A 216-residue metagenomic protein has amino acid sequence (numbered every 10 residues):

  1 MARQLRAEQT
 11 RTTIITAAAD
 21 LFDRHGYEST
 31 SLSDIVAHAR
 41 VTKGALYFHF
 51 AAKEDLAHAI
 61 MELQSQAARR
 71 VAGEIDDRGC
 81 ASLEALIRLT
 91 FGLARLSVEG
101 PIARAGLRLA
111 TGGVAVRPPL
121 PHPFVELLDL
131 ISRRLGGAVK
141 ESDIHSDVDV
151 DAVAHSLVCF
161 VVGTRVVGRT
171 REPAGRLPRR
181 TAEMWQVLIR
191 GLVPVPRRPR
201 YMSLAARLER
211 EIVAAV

Functional and structural regions predicted by a protein language model:
M1-H25, S29-V41, E54-H58, A67: Basic, helix-initiating cap at the start of DNA-binding domains
D23, Y47-A51, L63: Base-recognition residues in the alpha-helical recognition helix of bacterial helix-turn-helix
E28, I144-H145: Conserved hydrophobic residue
G44: Key DNA-contact positions within bacterial/archaeal DNA-binding proteins
A59, Q66, R70-E99, A103 (+2 more regions): Hydrophobic alpha-helical connector segments
F91-I144: Short secondary-structure transition hinges
G92-A94, S146-V167, R176-G191, A206-R210: Hydrophobic alpha-helical segments that form the core of small-molecule binding pockets and/or dimer interfaces
V125-D129, R133-E141, R171-V216: C-terminal peripheral helix-coil segments that are non-catalytic and often amphipathic
